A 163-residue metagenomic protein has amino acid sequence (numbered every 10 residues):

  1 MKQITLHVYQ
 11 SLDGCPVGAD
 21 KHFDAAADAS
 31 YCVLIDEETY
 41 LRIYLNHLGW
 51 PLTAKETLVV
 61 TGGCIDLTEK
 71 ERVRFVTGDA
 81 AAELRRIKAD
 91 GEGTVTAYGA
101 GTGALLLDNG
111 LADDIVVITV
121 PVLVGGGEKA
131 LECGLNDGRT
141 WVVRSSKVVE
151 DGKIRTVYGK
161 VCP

Functional and structural regions predicted by a protein language model:
M1-P163: Enzymes that bind and transform nitrogen-containing heteroaromatic metabolites
